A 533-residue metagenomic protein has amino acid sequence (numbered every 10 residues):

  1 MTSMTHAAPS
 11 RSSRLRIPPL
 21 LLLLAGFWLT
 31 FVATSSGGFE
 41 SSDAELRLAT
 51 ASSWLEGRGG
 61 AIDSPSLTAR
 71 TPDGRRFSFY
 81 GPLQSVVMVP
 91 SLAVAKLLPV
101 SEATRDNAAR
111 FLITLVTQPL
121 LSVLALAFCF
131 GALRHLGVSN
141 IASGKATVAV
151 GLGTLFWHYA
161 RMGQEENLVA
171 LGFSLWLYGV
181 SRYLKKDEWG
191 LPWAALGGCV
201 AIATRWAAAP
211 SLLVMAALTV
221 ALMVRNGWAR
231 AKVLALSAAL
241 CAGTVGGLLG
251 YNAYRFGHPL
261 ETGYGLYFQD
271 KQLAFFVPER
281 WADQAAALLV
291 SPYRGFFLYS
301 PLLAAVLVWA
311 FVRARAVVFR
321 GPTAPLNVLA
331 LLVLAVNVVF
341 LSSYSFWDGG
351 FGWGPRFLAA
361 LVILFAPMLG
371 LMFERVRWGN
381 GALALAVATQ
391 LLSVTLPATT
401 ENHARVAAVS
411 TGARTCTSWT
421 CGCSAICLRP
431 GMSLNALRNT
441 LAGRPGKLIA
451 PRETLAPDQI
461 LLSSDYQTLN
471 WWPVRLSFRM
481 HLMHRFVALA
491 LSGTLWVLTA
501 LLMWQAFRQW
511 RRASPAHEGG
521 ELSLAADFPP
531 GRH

Functional and structural regions predicted by a protein language model:
M1-G531: Membrane-proximal envelope and lipid/glycan-remodeling enzymes
